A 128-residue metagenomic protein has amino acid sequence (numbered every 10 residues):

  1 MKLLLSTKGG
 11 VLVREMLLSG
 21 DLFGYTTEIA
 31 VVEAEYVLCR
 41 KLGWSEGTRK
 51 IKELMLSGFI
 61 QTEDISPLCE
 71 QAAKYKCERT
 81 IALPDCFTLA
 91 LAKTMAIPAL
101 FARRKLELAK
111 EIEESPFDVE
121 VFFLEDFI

Functional and structural regions predicted by a protein language model:
M1, V32, L106-L108: Glycine-rich nucleotide phosphate-binding loop and flanking beta-alpha elements of Rossmann-like dinucleotide-binding
M1-T26, C39-R49, E114, I128: Short, well-structured N-terminal submotif of metal-dependent ribonuclease cores
G10-V11, Y25, I29-K74: Active-site-proximal, substrate-binding regions of enzyme catalytic domains and RNA-binding/basic surfaces
V13-L17, I51, T88-L89, A109: Short amphipathic alpha-helical segments and helix-helix/interface helices
S19-G20, S57, E78: Structured helix-beta-strand junction loops
T27, R49, D64-I65, C86 (+2 more regions): Residue-level detector of family-conserved "landmark" positions at structurally sensitive sites
Q61-F101: Active-site neighborhoods of divalent-metal-dependent phosphate/nucleic-acid chemistry enzymes
L89, K93-I128: Acidic, PIN/NYN-like endoribonuclease modules and their adjacent C-terminal/linker elements
